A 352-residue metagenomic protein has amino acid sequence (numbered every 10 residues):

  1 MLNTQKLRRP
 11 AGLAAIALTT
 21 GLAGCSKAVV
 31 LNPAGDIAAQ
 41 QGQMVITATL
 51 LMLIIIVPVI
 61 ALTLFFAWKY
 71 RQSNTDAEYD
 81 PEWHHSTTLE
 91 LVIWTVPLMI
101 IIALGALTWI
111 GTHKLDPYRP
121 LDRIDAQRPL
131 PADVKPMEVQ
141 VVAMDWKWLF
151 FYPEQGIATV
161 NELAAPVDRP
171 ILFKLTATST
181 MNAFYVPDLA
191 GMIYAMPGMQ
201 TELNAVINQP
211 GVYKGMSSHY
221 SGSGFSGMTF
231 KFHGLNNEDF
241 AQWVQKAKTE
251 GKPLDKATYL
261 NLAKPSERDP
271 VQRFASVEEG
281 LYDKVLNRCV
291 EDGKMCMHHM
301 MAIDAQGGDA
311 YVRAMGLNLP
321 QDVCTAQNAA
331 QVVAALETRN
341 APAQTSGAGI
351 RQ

Functional and structural regions predicted by a protein language model:
M1-K27: N-terminal secretory/membrane targeting signals
R8-A15, T47, L89-I93: Alpha-helical transmembrane segments of integral membrane proteins
I16-A23, I56, F65, I101 (+1 more regions): Hydrophobic alpha-helical segments of integral membrane proteins
G21-L22, L53-I54, P136-E138: Hydrophobic transmembrane signal anchors and adjacent membrane-proximal interface regions, especially in viral
K27-V45, Y70-Q352: Non-transmembrane, membrane-proximal soluble domains of secreted or membrane proteins
Q41-P58: Alpha-helical transmembrane segments
P58-S73: Membrane-water interface of transmembrane alpha-helices
